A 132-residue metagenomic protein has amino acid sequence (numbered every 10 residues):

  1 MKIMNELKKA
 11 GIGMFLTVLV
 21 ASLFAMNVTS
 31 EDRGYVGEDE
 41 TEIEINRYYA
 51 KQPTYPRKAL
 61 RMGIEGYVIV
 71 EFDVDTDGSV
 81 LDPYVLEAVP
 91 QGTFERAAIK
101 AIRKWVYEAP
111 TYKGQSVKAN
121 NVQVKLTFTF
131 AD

Functional and structural regions predicted by a protein language model:
K2-L16, L23-D132: Charge-biased low-complexity segments
